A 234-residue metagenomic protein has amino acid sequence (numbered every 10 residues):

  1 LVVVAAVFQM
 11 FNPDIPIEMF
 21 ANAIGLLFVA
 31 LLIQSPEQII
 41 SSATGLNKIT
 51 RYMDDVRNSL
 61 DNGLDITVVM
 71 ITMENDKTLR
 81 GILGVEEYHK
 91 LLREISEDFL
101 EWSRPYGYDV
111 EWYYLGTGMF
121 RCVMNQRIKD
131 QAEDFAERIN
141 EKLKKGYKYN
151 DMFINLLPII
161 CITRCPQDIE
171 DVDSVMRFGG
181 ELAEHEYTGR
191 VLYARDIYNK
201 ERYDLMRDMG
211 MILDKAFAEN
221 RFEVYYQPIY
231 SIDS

Functional and structural regions predicted by a protein language model:
V2-S42: Interfacial "cap-and-anchor" motif at the non-cytosolic start of specific transmembrane alpha-helices
G45-T67, E74-E101, Y113-T117, K129-E137: Conserved long alpha-helical elements within nucleotide-processing catalytic cores of c-di-GMP signaling and class III
G63, T72-D76, P166, A218 (+1 more regions): Short acidic/glycine-rich beta-turn/loop cap or linker motifs at sensory/regulatory domain boundaries that couple input
M70, I160-R164, Y226: Sensory input modules used in signal transduction, predominantly PAS/LOV/GAF but also related non-catalytic regulatory
M73, C122-I128, I162-Q167: Short beta-strand-to-loop capping motifs
S96-K129, Y147-L157: Conserved helix-loop-beta segment at the catalytic/binding core of cyclic-nucleotide signaling proteins
D130-N140, K144, L157, T163-L192 (+1 more regions): Catalytic-core segments of nucleotide cyclases and related cyclic-nucleotide turnover enzymes
E201-S234: Active-site core of bacterial EAL-family cyclic-dinucleotide phosphodiesterase domains
